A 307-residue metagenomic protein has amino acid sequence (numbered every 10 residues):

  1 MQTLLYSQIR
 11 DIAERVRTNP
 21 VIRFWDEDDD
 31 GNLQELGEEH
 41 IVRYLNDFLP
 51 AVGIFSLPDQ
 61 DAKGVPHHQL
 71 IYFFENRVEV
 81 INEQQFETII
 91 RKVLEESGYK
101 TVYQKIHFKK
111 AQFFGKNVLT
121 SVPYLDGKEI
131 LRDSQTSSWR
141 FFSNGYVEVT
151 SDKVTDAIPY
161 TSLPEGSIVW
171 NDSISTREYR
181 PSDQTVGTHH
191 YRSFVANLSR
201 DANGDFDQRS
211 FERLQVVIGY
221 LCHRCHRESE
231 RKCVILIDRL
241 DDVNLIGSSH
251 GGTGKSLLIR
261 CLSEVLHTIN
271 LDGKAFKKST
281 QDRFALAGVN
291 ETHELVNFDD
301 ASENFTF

Functional and structural regions predicted by a protein language model:
M1, V265, N304: Phosphate/oxyanion-binding loops and surfaces in catalytic or ligand/nucleic-acid-binding neighborhoods
M1-E165: Intein modules and their embedded homing endonuclease domains
F55-Q84, E148-H293: P-loop NTPase catalytic core of nucleic-acid-dependent motor ATPases
R140, R213, N297: Functionally constrained cores in energy, signaling, and assembly domains
A285-F307: Conserved nucleotide-sensing/catalytic segment adjacent to the nucleotide-binding pocket in NTP-handling enzymes
